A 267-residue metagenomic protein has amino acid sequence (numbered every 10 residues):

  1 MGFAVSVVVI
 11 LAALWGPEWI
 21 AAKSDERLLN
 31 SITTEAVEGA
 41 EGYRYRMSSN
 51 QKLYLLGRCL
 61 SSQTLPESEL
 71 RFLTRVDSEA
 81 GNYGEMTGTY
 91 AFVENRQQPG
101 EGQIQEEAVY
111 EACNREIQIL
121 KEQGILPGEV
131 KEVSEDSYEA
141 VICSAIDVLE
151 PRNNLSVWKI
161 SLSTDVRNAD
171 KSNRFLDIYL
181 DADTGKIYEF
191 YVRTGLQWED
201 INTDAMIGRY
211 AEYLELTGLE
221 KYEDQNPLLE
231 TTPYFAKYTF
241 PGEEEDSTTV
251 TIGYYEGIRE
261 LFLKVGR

Functional and structural regions predicted by a protein language model:
M1-R267: Long, terminal "pre-/pro-" and other extracytoplasmic accessory regions that lie outside the mature folded/catalytic
